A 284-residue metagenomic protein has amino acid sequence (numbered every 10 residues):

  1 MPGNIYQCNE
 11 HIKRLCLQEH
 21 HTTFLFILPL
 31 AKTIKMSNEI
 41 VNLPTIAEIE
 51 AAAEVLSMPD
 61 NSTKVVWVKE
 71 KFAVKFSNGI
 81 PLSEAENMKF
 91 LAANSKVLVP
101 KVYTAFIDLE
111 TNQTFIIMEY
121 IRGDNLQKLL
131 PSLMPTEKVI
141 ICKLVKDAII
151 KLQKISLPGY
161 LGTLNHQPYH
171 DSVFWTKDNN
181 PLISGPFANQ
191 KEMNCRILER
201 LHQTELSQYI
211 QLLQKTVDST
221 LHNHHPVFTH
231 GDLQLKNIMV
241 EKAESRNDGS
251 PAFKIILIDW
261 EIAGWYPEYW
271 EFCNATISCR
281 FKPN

Functional and structural regions predicted by a protein language model:
P2-V55: Juxta-kinase regulatory segment immediately upstream of eukaryotic protein kinase catalytic domains
A51, S57-P59, S219-H224: A recurrent flexible, glycine/aromatic-enriched loop bordering the glycosyltransferase active site that acts as
E54-P181: ATP-binding pocket architecture of kinase catalytic cores
F106-L109, V240-E244: Short, low-complexity Ser/Thr-rich regulatory SLiMs
Y120, G231-L233, W260: Residues immediately flanking
K138, V145, K151-G231, E241-F253: An alpha-helical support segment within catalytic cores of ATP-dependent transferases
V227-F228, E241-N284: Active-site Asp-x-Gly
K236-N237: Conserved protein-kinase catalytic-loop position immediately C-terminal to the HRD catalytic Asp
